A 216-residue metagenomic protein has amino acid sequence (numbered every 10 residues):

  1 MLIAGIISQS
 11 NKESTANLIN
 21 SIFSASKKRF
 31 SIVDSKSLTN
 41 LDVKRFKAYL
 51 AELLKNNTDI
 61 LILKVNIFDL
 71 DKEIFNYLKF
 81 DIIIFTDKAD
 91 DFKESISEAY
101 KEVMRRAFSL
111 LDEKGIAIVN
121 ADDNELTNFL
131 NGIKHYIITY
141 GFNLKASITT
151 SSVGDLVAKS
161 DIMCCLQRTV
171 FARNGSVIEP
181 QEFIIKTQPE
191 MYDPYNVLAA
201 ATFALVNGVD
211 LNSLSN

Functional and structural regions predicted by a protein language model:
M1-D42: Walker A (P-loop) phosphate-binding motif
S14, A99-E102, Y192-L198: Conserved active-site and cofactor/substrate-binding residues in soluble primary-metabolism enzymes
I32, I82-D87, Y136-F142: Short hydrophobic/aromatic-enriched beta-strand-loop microsegments
V33-S35, V65, N120, Y140-F142: Conserved beta-strand termini and adjacent loop/short-helix elements that scaffold enzyme active sites in alpha/beta
K36-Y49, N56, I116, N120 (+3 more regions): N-terminal leader/targeting and accessory segments in enzymes
T39-L41, F46-I133: Flexible active-site lid/hinge loop adjacent to a nucleotide/diphosphate and Mg2+-phosphate binding pocket
K64, I118, I137, T150 (+2 more regions): Residue-level signal for inorganic ion chemistry
F142-N216: Adenine nucleotide phosphate-binding catalytic loops in nucleotide-utilizing enzymes
